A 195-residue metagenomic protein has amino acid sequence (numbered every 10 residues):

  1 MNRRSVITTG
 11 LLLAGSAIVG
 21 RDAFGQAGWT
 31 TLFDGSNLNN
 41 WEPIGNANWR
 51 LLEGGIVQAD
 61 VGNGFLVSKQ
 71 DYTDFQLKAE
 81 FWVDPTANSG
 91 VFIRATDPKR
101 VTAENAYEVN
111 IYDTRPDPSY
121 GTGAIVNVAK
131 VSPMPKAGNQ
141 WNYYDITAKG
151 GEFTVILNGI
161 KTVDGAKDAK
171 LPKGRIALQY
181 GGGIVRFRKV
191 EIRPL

Functional and structural regions predicted by a protein language model:
M1-A14: N-terminal secretory signal peptides and thylakoid transit peptides that target proteins across membranes
G15-S16, F153: A generic secondary-structure boundary signal that marks alpha-helix termini
A17-D22: C-terminal segment of classical bacterial N-terminal signal peptides
F24-L195: Carbohydrate-interacting regions of secretory-pathway proteins
